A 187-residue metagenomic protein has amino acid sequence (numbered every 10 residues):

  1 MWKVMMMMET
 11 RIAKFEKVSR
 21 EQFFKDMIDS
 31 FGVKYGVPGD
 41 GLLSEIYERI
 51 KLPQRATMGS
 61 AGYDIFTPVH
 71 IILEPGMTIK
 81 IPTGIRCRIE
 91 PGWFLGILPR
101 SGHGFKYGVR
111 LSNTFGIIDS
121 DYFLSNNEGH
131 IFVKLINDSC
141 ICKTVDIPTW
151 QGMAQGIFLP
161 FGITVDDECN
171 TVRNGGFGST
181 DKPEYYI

Functional and structural regions predicted by a protein language model:
W2-I187: DUTPase catalytic domain/fold
